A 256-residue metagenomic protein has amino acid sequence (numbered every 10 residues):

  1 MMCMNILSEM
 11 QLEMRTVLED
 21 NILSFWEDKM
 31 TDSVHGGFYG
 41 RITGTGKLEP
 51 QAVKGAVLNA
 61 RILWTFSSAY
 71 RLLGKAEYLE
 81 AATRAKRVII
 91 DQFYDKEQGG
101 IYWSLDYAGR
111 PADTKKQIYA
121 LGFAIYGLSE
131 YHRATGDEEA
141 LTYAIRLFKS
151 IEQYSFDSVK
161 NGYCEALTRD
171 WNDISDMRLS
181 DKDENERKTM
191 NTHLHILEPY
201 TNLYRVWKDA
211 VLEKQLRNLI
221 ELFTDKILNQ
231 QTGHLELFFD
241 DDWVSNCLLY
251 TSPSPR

Functional and structural regions predicted by a protein language model:
M2-A56, A76-R84, V88, Q92-I101 (+3 more regions): Low-complexity, Ser/Thr/Pro/Gly-enriched N-terminal "stalk/linker" regions
L7-E19, A69-T83, H132-I145, Y204-R217: Structural helix-adjacent loops and short alpha-helical linkers that scaffold large soluble proteins
G44-L48, W103-T114, W171-N185, D241-L249: Acidic/His metal-coordination segments adjacent to aromatic residues that form catalytic metal sites in metalloenzymes
K54-R71, K116-R133, K188-Y204, S252: Well-ordered alpha-helical segments within folded domains of soluble proteins
I90-L105, G109-L128, R133: Well-ordered mid-protein domain cores that form the structural environment of catalytic cofactors
Q92-K96, K214-L249: Catalytic cores of carbohydrate-active enzymes
L141-T224: Aromatic- and glycine-enriched pocket-lining scaffold segments that form the walls of small-molecule binding clefts
Y250-R256: Conserved small/polar residues in nucleotide/adenosyl-binding loops
